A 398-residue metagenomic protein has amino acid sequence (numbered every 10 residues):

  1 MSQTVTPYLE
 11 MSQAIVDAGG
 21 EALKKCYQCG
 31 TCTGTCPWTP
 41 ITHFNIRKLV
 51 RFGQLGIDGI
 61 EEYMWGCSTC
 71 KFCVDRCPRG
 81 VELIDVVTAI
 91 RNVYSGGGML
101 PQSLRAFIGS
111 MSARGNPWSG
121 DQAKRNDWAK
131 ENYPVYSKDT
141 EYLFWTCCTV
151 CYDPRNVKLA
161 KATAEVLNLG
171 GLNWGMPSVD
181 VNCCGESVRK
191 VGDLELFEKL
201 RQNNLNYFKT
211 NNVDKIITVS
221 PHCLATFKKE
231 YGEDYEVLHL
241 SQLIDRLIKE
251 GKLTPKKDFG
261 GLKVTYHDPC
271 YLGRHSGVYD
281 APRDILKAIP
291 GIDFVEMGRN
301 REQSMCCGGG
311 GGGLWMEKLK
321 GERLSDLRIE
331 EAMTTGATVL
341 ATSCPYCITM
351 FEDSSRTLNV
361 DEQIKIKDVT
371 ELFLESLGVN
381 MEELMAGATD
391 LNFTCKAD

Functional and structural regions predicted by a protein language model:
M1-A18, P40-G59, D280-P290, G312-E317 (+1 more regions): Short, charged low-complexity linear segments at domain edges
G20-L23, P40, R47-V181, G185-V219 (+2 more regions): Iron-sulfur-cluster electron-transfer modules
L23-T31, P37-F52, N156-L159, H275-D284 (+1 more regions): Hydrophobic scaffolds flanking metal-cofactor catalytic centers in soluble metalloenzymes
K25-T35, G66, F72-R76, C183 (+4 more regions): The −1 position to Zn-ligating cysteines in a subset of zinc-ribbon hairpins
D139, G260-G261, A337: Phosphate-coordination loops involved in phosphoryl transfer and adenosine-cofactor binding
C151-H239, Y271-K287, V295-D398: Cofactor-cradling patches in redox/metallo enzymes
L238-L243, K249, L253-S276, A288 (+1 more regions): Catalytic cores of enzyme domains
